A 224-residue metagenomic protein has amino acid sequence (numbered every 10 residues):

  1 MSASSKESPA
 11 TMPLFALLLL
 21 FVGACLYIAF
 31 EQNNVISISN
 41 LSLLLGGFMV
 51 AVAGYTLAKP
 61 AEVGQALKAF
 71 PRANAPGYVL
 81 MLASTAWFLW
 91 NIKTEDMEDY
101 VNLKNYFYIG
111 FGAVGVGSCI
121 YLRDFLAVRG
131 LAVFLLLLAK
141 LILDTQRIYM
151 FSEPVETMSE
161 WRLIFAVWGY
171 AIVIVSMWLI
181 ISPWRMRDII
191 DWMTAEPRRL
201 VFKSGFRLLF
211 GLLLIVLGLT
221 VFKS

Functional and structural regions predicted by a protein language model:
M1-Y78: N-terminal topogenic module of multi-pass integral membrane proteins
S4-S5, N33-V35, A61-R72, E95-V101 (+2 more regions): Membrane-interface helix-boundary motifs at transmembrane edges
L14-L17, L41, L45-F48, G77-L80 (+4 more regions): Hydrophobic alpha-helical transmembrane segments of polytopic
F21, N74-S84, V133-Q146: Small-residue-rich segments of transmembrane alpha-helices in multi-pass membrane proteins, especially helix faces
D96-A171: Membrane-proximal helix-loop-helix units in multi-pass membrane proteins
S176-D191: Transmembrane alpha-helical segments of integral membrane proteins
R187-G205: Interfacial loop-to-transmembrane junctions
L213-S224: Juxtamembrane boundary at the C-terminal end of a transmembrane helix
